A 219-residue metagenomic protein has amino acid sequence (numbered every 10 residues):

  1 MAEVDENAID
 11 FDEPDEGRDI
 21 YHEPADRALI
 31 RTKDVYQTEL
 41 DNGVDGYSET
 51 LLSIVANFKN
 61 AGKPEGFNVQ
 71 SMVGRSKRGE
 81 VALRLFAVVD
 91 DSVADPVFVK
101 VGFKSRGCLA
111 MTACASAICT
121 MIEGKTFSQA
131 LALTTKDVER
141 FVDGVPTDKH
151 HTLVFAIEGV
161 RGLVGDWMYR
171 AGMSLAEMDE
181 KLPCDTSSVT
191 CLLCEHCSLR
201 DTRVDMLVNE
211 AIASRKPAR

Functional and structural regions predicted by a protein language model:
A2-E65, S71-M72, S128, L133-R219: C-terminal binding/interaction regions
P64, R75-E80: A short catalytic or substrate-binding loop motif that flags glycine-/basic-rich loops and adjacent residues that bind
K77-G79, V88-V154: Active-site- and interface-proximal helix/loop "cap" or "latch" segments in soluble metabolic and energy-transducing
L83-L85: Change "...and in nucleic-acid phosphodiester-cleaving endonucleases..." to "...and in nucleic-acid processing enzymes
